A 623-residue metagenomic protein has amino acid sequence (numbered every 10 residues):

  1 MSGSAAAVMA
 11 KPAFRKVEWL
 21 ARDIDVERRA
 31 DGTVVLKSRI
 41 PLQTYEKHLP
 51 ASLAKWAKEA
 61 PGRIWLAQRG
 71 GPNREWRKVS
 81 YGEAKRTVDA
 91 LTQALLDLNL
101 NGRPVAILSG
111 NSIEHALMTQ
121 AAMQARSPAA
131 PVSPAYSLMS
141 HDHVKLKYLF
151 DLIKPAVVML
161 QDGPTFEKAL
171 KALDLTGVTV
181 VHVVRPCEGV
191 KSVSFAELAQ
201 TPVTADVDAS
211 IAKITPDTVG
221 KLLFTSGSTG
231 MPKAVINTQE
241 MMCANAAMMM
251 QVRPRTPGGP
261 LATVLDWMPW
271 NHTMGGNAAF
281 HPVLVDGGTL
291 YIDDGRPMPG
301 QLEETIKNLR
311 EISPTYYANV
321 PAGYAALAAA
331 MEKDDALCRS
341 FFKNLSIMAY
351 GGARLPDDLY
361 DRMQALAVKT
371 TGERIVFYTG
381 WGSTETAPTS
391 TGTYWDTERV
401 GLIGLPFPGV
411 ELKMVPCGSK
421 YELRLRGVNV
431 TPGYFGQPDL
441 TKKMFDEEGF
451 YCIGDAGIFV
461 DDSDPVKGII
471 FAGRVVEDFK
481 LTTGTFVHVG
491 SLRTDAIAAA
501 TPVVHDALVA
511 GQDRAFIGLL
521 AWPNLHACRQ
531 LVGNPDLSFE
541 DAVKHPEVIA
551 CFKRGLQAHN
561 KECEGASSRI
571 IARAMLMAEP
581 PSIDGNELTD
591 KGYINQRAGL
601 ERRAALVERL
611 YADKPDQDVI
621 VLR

Functional and structural regions predicted by a protein language model:
M1-L96, I113, T119, A125 (+1 more regions): N-lobe entry segment of adenylate-forming
P41, L66-Q120, S137-K147, S194-V203 (+1 more regions): Conserved AMP-binding/adenylate-forming core of the ANL superfamily
P61-I64, V190-F224, G230-M231, T256-T263: Conserved pre-ATP/AMP-binding loop-to-beta segment of ANL
R77-G82, I211-K213, G220-A247: Conserved AMP-binding A3 loop
K85-L91, T201-V207, P216, V235-P257: Conserved structural elements of the adenylate-forming
C243-T263, W270-R339: Conserved AMP-binding/adenylation subdomain of ANL enzymes
D286-G288, I306, T315-N319, A328-L402 (+2 more regions): Gly/Ser/Thr-rich phosphate-binding loop
Y421-L481, V619-I620: Conserved ATP-binding/catalytic segment of the ANL
